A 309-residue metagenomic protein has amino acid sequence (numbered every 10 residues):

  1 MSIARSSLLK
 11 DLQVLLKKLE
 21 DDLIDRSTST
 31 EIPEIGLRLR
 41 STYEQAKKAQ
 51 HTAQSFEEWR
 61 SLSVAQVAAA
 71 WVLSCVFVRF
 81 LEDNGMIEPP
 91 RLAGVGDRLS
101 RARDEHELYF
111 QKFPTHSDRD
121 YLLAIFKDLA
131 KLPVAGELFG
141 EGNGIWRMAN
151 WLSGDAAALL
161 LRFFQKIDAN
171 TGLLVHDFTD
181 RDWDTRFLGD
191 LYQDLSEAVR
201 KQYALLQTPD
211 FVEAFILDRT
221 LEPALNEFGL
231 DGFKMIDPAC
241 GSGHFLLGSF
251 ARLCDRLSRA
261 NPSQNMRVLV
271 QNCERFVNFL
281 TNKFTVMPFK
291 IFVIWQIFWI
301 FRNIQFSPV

Functional and structural regions predicted by a protein language model:
M1-G96, R101, T208, A251-L257 (+1 more regions): Nucleic acid-processing catalytic cores of prokaryotic defense/repair systems
I3, S7, D11-V14, K18 (+8 more regions): Exposed alpha-helical structural elements
V14-K18, D22-T30, Q45, A49 (+6 more regions): Surface-exposed polar/charged interaction patches
T52-A53, A65, A70, F77-R79 (+4 more regions): Class I S-adenosyl-L-methionine
E88-F126: Short non-catalytic regulatory patches outside canonical folded cores
F110-A149: Low-complexity, serine/threonine/proline-enriched polar segments
K234-A239, N278, N282-P288: Conserved RecA-like ASCE P-loop NTPase motor core of nucleic-acid helicases/translocases
T281, T285-M287, I291-Q305, V309: Cationic, amphipathic, low-complexity alpha-helical segments enriched in hydrophobics plus arginine/proline
